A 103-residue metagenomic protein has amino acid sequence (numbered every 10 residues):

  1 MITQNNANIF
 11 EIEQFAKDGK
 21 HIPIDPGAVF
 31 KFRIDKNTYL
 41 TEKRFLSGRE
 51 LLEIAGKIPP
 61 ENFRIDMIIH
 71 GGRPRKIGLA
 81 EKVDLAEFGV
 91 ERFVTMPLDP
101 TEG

Functional and structural regions predicted by a protein language model:
M1-G103: Ubiquitin-like/PB1-type beta-grasp interaction modules and other compact soluble beta-rich domains
